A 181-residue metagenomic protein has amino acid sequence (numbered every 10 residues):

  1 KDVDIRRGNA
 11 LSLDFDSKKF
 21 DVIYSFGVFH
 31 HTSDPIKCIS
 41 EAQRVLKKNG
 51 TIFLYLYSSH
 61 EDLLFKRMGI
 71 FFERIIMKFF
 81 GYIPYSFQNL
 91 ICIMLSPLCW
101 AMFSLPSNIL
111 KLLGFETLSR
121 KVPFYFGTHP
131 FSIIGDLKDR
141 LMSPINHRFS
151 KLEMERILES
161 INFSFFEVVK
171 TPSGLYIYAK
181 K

Functional and structural regions predicted by a protein language model:
K1-L13: Conserved SAM-binding strand-loop segment of SAM-dependent methyltransferases
L11-V22: A short acidic, Gly/Pro-enriched loop at the edge of an enzyme's catalytic core that lines a small-molecule cofactor
D21-D34: A short SAM/SAH-binding and catalytic strip from SAM-dependent methyltransferases
Y24, S59-R74, F126-P144: Short, glycine-/aromatic-enriched active-site segment of Class I SAM-dependent methyltransferases
I36-T51: A short glycine-rich, Lys/Arg-flanked "PGG" loop and its adjoining helix->strand segment in the class I
T51-P97: Conserved class I S-adenosyl-L-methionine
F79-P144: SAM-dependent methyltransferase
V122-K181: C-terminal lobe and adjacent flexible extensions of AdoMet/dcAdoMet transferase-like proteins
